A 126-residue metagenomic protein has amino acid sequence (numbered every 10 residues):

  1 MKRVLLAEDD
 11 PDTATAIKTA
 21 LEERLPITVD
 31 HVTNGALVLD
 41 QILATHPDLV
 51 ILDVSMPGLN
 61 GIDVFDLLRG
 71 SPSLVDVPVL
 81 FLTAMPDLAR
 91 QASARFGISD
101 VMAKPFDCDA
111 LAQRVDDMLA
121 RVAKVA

Functional and structural regions predicted by a protein language model:
E8: Conserved acidic carboxylate
P11-D30: Two-component/phosphorelay signaling modules centered on CheY-like receiver
K18, D63, M85-M102, Q113: Alpha4 helix (beta4-alpha4-beta5 surface) of REC/receiver domains from two-component response regulators
H31-L49: Acidic, metal-coordinating helix/loop segments flanking the phosphotransfer/catalytic sites of two-component signaling
N34, N60-D66: Acidic catalytic/metal-coordinating carboxylates
D53, T83: Active-site residues of response regulator receiver
M56: Receiver (REC) domain active-site loop signature in two-component systems and cognate sites in sensor histidine kinases
F106-D117: C-terminal output helix
